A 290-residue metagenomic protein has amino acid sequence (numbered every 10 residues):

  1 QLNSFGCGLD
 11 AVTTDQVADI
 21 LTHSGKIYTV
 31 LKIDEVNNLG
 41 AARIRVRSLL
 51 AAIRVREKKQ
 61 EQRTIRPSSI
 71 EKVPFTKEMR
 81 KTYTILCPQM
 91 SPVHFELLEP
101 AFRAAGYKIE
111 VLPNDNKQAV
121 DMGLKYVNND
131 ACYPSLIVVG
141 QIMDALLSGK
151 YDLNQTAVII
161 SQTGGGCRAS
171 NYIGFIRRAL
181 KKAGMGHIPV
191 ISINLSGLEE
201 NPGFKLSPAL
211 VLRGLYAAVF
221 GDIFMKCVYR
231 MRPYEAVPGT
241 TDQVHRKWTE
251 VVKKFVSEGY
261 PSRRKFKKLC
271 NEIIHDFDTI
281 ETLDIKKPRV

Functional and structural regions predicted by a protein language model:
Q1-R289: An N-terminal assembly and electron-transfer interface module characteristic of large anaerobic redox and radical
